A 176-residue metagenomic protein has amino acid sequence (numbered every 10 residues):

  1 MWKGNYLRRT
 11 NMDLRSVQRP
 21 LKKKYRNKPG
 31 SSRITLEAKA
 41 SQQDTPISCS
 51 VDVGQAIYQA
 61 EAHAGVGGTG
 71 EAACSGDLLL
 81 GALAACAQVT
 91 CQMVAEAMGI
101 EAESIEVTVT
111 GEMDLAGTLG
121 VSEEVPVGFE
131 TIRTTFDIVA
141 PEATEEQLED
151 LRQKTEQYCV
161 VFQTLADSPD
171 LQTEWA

Functional and structural regions predicted by a protein language model:
W2-G81, M93-A176: Extended beta-strand/beta-hairpin segments
A82-A87: Alpha-helical metal-binding/catalytic segments enriched in His/Glu/Asp
